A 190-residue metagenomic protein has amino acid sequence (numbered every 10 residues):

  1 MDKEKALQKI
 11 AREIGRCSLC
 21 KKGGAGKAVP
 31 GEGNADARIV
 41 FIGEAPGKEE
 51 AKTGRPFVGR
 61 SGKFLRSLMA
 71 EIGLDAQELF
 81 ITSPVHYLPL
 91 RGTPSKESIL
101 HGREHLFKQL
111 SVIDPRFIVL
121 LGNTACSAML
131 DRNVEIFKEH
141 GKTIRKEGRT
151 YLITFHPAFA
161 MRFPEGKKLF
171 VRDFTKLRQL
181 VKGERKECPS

Functional and structural regions predicted by a protein language model:
M1-R60, A70-E71, E147, C188-S190: Active-site and ligand/interface coordination hotspots across diverse enzymes and nucleic-acid-associated assemblies
E4, I72, A76-Q77, P84-S190: Glycine/proline-rich loop-helix segments at beta-alpha junctions forming the active-site rim of enzyme cores
V29, I81-S83: Short linear loop/turn motifs
P56-F64, I99-E104: Glycine-rich anion/phosphate-binding loops
R60-L79: The first long alpha-helix at the start of the GST-like C-terminal all-alpha domain
